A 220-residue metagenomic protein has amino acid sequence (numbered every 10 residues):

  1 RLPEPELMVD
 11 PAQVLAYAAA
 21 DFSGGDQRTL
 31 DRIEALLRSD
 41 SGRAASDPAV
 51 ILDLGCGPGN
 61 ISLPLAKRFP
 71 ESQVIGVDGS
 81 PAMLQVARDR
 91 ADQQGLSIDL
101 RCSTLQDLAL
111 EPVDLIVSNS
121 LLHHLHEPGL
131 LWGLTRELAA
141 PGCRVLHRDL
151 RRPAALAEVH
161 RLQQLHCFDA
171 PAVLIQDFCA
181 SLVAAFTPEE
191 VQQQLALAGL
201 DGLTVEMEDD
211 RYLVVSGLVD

Functional and structural regions predicted by a protein language model:
R1-A16: N-terminal, positively charged/glycine-rich alpha-helical extensions of SAM-dependent methyltransferases
S23-D47: Conserved alpha-helix/loop element of class I SAM-dependent methyltransferases that forms part of the SAM/SAH-binding
D47-G57: Conserved class I S-adenosyl-L-methionine
L52, N60-Q106: Class I SAM-dependent methyltransferase SAM/SAH-binding core
V117: A conserved beta-strand element that flanks and buttresses the S-adenosyl-L-methionine
L125-T135: A short, conserved alpha-helix within the catalytic core of class I
G142-D149: Conserved beta-strand signature within the Rossmann-like core of class I S-adenosyl-L-methionine
L150-A198, T204-E206: C-terminal alpha-helical "lid/dimerization" subdomain adjacent to the S-adenosyl-L-methionine
